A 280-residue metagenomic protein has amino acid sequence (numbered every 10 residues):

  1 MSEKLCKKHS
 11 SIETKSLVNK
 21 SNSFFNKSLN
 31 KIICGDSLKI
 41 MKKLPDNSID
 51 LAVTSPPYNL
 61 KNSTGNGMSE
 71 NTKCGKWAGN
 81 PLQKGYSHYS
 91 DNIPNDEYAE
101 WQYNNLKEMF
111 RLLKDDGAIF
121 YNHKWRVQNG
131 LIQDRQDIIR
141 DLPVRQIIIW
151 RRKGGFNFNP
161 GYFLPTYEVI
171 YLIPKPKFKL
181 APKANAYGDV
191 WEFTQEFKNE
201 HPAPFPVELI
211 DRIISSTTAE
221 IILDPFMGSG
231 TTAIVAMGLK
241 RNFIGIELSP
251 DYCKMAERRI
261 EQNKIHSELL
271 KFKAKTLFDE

Functional and structural regions predicted by a protein language model:
M1-K254: Core catalytic lobe of class I
C34-K39, K273-E280: Conserved SAM/SAH-binding loop
C74-H88, E261-T276: Conserved phosphoryl-transfer catalytic core
M255, R259: Short functional hotspots where side chains directly engage DNA or cofactors
